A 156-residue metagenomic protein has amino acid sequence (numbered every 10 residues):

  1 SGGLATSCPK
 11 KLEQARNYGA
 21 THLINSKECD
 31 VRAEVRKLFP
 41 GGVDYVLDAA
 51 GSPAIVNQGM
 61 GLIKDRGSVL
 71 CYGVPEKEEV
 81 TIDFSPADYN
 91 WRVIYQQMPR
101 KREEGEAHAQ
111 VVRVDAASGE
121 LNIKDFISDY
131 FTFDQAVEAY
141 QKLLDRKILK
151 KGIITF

Functional and structural regions predicted by a protein language model:
S1-Q58: Adenosine-nucleotide cofactor-binding segment
R32-R36, P40, E78-I127, V137-E138: C-terminal substrate-binding/catalytic core of Rossmann-like NAD(P)-dependent dehydrogenases/reductases
P40, G51, K64-D65, D88 (+1 more regions): Short conserved AdoMet
Y45, S68-L70: Conserved catalytic-site loops of classical short-chain dehydrogenases/reductases
N57, G61, D65, A107-F156: C-terminal hydrophobic helical "lid"/dimerization subdomain of Rossmann-like NAD(P)H-dependent oxidoreductases
G67-S68, W91: Glycine-centered, small-residue-biased loops immediately flanking beta-strands in adenine/cofactor-binding cores
Y72-G73, Q97: Acidic carboxylate diad motif detector
